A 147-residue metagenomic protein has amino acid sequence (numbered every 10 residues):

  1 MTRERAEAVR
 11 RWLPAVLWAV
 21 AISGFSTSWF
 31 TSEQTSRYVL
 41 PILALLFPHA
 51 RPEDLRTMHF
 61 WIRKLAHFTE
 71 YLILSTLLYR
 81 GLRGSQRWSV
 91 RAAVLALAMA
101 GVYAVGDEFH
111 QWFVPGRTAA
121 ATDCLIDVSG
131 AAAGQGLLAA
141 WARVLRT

Functional and structural regions predicted by a protein language model:
M1-S75: "…centered on the first transmembrane helix and the immediately adjacent amphipathic helix/loop
E7-R10, R87-V94, A120-A121: Membrane-helix interface segments
L17-I22, A92-Q111: Small-polar-interrupted transmembrane alpha-helices in polytopic inner-membrane proteins
S26-E33, L78-G81, E108, W112: Transmembrane helix-loop junctions and nearby membrane-interface residues
H59-R63, Y103, A119: Catalytic tyrosine of NAD(P)H-dependent dehydrogenase/reductases that use a Tyr as the general acid/base
E70-G84, S129-R143: Membrane-interfacial alpha-helical segments at the cytosolic side of multi-pass membrane proteins
G81-Q86, V90, H110-V114, T118 (+2 more regions): Membrane-interfacial segments
A104-V128: Interfacial helix-loop-helix junctions of multi-pass membrane proteins
